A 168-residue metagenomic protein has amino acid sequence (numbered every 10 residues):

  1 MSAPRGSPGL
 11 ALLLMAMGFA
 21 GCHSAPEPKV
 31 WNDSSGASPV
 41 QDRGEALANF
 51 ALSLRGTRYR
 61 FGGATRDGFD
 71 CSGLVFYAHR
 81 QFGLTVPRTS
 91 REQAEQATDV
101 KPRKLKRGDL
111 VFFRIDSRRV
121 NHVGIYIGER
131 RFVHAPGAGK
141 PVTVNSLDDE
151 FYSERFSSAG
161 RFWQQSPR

Functional and structural regions predicted by a protein language model:
M1-L10: Bacterial N-terminal signal peptides that target proteins for export
G18-G21: C-terminal motif of bacterial Sec signal peptides marking the signal peptidase cleavage site
H23-R43, D99-V100, I127-R168: Aromatic- and glycine-rich peptidoglycan recognition patches
P28-W31, G36-S72, E95: Post-signal-peptide N-terminal segment of Sec-exported extracytoplasmic proteins
G44-A48, L52, S72-F76, L105 (+2 more regions): Extracytoplasmic/secreted envelope proteins and their assembly/folding machinery, especially bacterial periplasmic
T57-R107: Catalytic cysteine-centered active-site loop
L110, R119-R131: Catalytic nucleophile-His microenvironment captured as a short glycine-rich beta-strand/loop that brackets
